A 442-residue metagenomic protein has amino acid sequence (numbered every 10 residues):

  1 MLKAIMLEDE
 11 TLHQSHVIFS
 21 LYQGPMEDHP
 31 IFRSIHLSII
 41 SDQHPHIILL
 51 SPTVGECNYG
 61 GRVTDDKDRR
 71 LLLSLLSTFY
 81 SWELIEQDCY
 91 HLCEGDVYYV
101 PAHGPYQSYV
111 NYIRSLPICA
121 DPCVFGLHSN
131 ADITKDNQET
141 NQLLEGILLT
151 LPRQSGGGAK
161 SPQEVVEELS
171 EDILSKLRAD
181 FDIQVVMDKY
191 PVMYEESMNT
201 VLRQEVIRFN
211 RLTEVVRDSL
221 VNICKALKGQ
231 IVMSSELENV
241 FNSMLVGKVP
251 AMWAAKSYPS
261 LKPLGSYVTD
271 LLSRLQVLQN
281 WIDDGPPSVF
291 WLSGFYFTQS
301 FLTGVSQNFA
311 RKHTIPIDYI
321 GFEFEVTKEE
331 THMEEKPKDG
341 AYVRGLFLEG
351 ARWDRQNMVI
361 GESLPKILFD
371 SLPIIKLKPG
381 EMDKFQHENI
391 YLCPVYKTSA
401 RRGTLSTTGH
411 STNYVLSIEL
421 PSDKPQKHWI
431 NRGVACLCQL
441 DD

Functional and structural regions predicted by a protein language model:
A4-M6, Q14-D442: Long C-terminal appendages of very large multidomain proteins
